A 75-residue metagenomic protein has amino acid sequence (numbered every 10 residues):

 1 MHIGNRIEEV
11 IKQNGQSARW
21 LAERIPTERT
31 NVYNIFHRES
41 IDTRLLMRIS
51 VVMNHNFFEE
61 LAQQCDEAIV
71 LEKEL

Functional and structural regions predicted by a protein language model:
M1-W20: A short, Lys/Arg-rich alpha-helix, primarily the initiator
E9, G15, N34, L61-L75: Short, charged recognition helix plus adjacent turn of helix-turn-helix-like nucleic-acid-binding domains
K12, E23, V51: Alpha-helical residues within the helix-turn-helix
P26-I41: Recognition helix of helix-turn-helix/homeodomain-like DNA-binding domains that insert into the DNA major groove
R44-E60: DNA major-groove recognition helix of helix-turn-helix/homeodomain DNA-binding modules
